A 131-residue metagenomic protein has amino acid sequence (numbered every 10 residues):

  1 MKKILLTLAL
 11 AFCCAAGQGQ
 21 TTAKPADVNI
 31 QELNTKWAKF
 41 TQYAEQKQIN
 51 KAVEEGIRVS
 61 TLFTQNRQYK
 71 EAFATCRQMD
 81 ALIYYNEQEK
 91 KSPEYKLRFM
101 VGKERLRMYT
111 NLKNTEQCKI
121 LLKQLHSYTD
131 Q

Functional and structural regions predicted by a protein language model:
M1-I4, G19-Q20: Positively charged n-region of N-terminal signal peptides that target proteins for export
L10-Q18: Hydrophobic h-region of N-terminal signal peptides that target proteins for export in Gram-negative bacteria
Q20-T61, Q65-N66, K70-F73: N-terminal leader/linker segments that initiate helical-solenoid repeat arrays
A38, R58, L97-M100, E104: "A position-specific structural signal for the A-helix of alpha-solenoid helical repeats
K39, A72-M79, E116-S127: Alpha-helical repeat scaffolds
T41-I49, Q65, Y69, L82-R98 (+1 more regions): Flexible helix-coil transition and linker loops at the boundaries of alpha-helical arrays
E54, K90-S92, M100-E104: Alpha-solenoid helical repeat scaffolds
G56-V59, R105, L122-L125: Hydrophobic core/packing positions within alpha-helical solenoid repeats
